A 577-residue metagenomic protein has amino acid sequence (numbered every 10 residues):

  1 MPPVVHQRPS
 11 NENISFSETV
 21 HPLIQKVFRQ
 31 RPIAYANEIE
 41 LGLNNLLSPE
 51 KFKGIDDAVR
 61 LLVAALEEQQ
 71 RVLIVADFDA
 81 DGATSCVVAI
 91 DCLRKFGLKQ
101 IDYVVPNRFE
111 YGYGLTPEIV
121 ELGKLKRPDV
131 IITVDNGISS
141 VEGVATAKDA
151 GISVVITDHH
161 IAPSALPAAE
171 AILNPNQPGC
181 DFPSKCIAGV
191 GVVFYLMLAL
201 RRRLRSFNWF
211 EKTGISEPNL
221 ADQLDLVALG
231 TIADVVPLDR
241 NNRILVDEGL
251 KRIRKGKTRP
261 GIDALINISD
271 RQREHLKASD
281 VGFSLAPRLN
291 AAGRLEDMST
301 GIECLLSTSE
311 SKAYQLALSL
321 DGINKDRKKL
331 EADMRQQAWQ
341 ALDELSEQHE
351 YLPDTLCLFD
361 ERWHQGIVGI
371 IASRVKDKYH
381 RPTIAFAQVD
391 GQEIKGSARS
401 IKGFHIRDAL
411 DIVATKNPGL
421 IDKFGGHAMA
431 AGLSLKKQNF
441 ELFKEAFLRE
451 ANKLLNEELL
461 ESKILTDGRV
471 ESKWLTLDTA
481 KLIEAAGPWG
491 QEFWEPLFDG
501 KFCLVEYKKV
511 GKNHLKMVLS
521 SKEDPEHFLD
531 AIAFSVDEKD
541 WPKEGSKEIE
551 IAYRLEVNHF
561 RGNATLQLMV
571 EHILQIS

Functional and structural regions predicted by a protein language model:
M1-V4: Non-catalytic interface/linker regions that flank or bridge core catalytic/transmembrane domains
R8-V130, A150, R202-N439, L459 (+2 more regions): Hydrophobic helix-and-loop "lid/oligomerization" segment in the mid-to-C-terminal part of catalytic domains
A64, S164-N174, I262, H349 (+1 more regions): Acidic-glycine-rich active-site phosphate/pyrophosphate-binding loop
E68, K312-L318, G322-L358, G391 (+1 more regions): Mid-to-C-terminal polyanion-binding domains and interfaces
V88, A165-E211, Q223-V227, G426: Short alpha-helices
V134-V190: Histidine/acidic-residue-rich, glycine-tolerant segments that coordinate divalent metal ions
S140-G143, G189-V192, L196, D225-A228 (+3 more regions): Internal, well-ordered alpha-helical segments in soluble enzyme and binding-protein domains
H159-H160, H364, H427, H514: Histidine-centered active-site/metal-ligand motif
